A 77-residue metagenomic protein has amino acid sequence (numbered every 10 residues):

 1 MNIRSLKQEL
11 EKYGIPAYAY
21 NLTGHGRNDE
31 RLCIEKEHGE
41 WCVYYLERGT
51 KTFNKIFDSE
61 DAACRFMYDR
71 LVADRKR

Functional and structural regions predicted by a protein language model:
M1-G26: Negatively charged, low-complexity tracts enriched in Asp/Glu with abundant Ser/Thr
R4, D58-D74: A short, charged, amphipathic alpha-helix used as a generic interaction element across diverse proteins
P16-Y18, C42-V43, F66: Intrinsically disordered, low-complexity segments enriched in small/polar residues
H25-T52, R70: Short aromatic-glycine-(Arg/Gly/Cys) micro-motifs in beta-strand/loop hairpins
E30, R75-K76: Residue-level signature of transmembrane alpha-helix interfaces in integral membrane proteins
E37, K76-R77: Intrinsically disordered, low-complexity linkers and terminal tails enriched in Pro/Gly and often acidic or mixed-charge
F53-F57: A short, polar/proline- and glycine-enriched secondary-structure boundary/capping micro-motif
